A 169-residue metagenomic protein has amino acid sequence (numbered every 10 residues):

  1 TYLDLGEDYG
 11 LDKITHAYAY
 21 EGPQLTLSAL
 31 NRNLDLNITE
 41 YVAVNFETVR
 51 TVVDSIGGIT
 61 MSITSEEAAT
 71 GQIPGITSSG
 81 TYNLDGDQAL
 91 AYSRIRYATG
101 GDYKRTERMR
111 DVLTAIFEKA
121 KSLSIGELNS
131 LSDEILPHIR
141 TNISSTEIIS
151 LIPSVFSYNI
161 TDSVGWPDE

Functional and structural regions predicted by a protein language model:
T1-E169: Non-catalytic, solvent-exposed segments at the cell envelope interface
